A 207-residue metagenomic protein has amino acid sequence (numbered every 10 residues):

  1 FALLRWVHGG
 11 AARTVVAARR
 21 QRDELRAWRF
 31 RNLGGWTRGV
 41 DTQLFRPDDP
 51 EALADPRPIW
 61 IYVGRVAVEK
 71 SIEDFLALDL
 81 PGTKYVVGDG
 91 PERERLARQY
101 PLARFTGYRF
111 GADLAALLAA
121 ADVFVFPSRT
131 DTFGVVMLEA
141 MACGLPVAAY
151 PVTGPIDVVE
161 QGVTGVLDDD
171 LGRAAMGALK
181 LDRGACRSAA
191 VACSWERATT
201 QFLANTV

Functional and structural regions predicted by a protein language model:
F1-D48, A54-D55: Donor nucleotide-sugar binding/catalytic pocket of nucleotide-sugar-dependent glycosyltransferases
V15, E51-P81, Y85: Conserved donor-binding/catalytic core segment of Leloir-type glycosyltransferases
P50, L179-V207: A charged, aromatic-enriched C-terminal amphipathic alpha-helix characteristic of glycosyltransferases across folds
R93-A112: Nucleotide-activated donor-binding/catalytic signature segment of Leloir-type glycosyltransferases, i.e., the conserved
R109, A116-A121, F202: Short alpha-helical donor nucleotide-sugar binding micro-motif in glycosyltransferases
R129: Aromatic "clamp/platform" in nucleotide-sugar-dependent glycosyltransferases that forms part of the donor/acceptor
P146-A149, V159: Short hydrophobic beta-strand element within catalytic cores of glycosyltransferases and related nucleotide-activated
